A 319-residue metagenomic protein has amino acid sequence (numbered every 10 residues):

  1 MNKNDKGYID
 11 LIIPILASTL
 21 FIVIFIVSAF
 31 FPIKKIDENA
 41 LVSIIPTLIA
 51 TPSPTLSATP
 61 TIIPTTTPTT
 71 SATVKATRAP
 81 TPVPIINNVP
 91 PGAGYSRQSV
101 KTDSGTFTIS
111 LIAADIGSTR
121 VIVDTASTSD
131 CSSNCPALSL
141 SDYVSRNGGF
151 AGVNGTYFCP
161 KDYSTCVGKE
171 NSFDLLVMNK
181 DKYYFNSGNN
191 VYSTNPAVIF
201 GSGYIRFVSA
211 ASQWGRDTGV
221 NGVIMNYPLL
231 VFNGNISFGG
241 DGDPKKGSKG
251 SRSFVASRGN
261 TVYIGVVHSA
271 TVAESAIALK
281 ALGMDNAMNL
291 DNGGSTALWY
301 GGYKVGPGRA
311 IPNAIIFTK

Functional and structural regions predicted by a protein language model:
M1-D5: N-terminal leader/signal peptides at the extreme start of proteins
Y8-N189: Zymogen propeptides
F107-I109, R146-G148, S193-N195, M225 (+2 more regions): Extracytoplasmic
L111, A197, F254: Short, surface-exposed charged micro-motifs
A113-S118, T125-S127, G155-Y157, A211-S212 (+3 more regions): A mature extracytoplasmic/lumenal domain signature
D115-G117, P160, N179, I199-Y204 (+4 more regions): Short acidic-glycine loop/turn motifs at beta-strand connectors
F158-I236, G240: Active-site-adjacent helix-turn-beta-strand microarchitecture at beta-sheet edges that either contains or buttresses
T165-S187, G239-L290, S295-K319: Conserved, well-ordered active-site substructure
